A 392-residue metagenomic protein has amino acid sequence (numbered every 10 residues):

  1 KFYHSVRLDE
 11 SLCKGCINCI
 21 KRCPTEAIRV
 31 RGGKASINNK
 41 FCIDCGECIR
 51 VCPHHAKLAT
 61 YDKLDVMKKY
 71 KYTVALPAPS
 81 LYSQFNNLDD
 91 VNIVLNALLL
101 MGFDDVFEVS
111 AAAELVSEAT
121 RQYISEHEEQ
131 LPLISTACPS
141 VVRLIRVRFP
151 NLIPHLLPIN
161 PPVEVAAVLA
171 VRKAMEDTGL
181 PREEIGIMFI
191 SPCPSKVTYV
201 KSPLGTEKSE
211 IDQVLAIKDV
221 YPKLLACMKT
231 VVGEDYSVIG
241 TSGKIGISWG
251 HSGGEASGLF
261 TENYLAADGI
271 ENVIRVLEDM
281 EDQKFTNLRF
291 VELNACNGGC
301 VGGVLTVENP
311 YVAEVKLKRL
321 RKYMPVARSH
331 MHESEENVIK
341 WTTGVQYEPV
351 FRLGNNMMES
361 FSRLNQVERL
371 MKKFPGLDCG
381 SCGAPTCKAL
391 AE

Functional and structural regions predicted by a protein language model:
K1-E10, K14-N38, I43, E47-D62 (+2 more regions): Iron-sulfur cluster-binding cysteine motifs and their immediate structural context in ferredoxin-like electron-transfer
H55-E392: Iron-sulfur-associated redox domains of electron-transfer enzymes in respiratory and anaerobic energy metabolism
